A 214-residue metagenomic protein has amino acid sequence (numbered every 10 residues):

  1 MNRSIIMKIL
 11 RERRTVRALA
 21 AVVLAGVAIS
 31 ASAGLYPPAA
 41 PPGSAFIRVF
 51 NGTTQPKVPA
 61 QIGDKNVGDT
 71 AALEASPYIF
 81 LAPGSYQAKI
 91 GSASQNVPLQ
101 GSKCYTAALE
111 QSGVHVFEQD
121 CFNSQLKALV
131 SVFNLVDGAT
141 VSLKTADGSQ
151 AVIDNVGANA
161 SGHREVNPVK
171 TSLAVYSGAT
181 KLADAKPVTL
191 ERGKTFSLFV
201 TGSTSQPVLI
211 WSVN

Functional and structural regions predicted by a protein language model:
I5-A20: Bacterial N-terminal signal peptides that target proteins for export
I6, I29-S32: Domain-scale selection of a single, long terminal region that carries the protein's primary operational module
A18-A28: Bacterial N-terminal signal peptides
S32-N214: Intrinsically disordered, low-complexity polar regions and short flexible loop motifs
